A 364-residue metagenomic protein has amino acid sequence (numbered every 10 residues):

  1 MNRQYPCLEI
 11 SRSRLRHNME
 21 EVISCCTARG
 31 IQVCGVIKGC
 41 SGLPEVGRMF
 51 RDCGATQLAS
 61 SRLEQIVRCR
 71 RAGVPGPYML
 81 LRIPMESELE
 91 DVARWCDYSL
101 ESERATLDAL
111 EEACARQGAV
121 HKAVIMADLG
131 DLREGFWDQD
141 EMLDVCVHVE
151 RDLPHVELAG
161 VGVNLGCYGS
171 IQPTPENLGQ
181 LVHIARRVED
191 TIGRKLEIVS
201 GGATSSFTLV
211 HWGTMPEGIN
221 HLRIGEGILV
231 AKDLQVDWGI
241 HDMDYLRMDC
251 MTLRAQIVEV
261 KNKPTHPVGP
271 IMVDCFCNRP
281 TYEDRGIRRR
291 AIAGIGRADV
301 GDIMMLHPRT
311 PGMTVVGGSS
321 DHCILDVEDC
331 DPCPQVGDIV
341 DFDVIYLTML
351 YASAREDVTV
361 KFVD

Functional and structural regions predicted by a protein language model:
M1-I10, R14: Generic N-terminal amphipathic, Lys/Arg-enriched alpha-helix
N2, V92-R94, G317-S320: Short glycine-enriched loop/turn motifs at secondary-structure junctions
Q4, N18-E21, A28, G39-D52 (+3 more regions): N-terminal capping/small domains of soluble enzymes
C7-E9, I31-R187, T191-I192: Active-site-proximal beta-alpha core segment in soluble small-molecule metabolic enzymes
L15, K38, C69, I125 (+5 more regions): Conserved, mostly hydrophobic/aromatic
L15-N18, V22, I184: Alpha-helical packing segments of well-folded alpha/beta enzyme cores
S24-T27, L58, T281-R285: Short secondary-structure boundary/capping segments within folded domains
G179-D364: Active-site anion/phosphate-binding pocket segments in diverse small-molecule metabolic enzymes
